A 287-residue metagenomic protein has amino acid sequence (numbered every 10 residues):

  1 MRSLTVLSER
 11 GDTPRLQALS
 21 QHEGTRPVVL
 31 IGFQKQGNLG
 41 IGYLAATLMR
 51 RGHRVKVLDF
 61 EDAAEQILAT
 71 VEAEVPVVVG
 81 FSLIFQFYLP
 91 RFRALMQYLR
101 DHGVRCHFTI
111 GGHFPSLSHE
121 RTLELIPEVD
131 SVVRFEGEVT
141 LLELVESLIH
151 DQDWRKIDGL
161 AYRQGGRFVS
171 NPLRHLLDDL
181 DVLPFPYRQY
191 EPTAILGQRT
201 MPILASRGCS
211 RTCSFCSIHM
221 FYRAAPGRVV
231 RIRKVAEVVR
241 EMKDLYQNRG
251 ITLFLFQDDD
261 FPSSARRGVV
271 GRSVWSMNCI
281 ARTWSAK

Functional and structural regions predicted by a protein language model:
R2-F33, V75-V77, M277-K287: Long, low-complexity, intrinsically disordered polar/charged segments
R2-G24, G40, I157, R163-A205: N-terminal [4Fe-4S]-dependent radical SAM core
E9-G11, L44, V238: An N-terminal assembly and electron-transfer interface module characteristic of large anaerobic redox and radical
L19-E23, A69-V75, D244-I251: Glycine-rich phosphate/diphosphate-binding loops that line cofactor/substrate pockets in enzymes
E23-T25, V75, V104-R105, K156 (+3 more regions): Residue-level preference for short coil/turn positions at secondary-structure junctions
P27, F33-Q34, G40, L44-T47 (+1 more regions): Glycine-rich beta-alpha loop elements in corrinoid/cobalamin-binding modules across cobalamin-dependent enzymes
G32-K35, D260: Residue-level signal for short, function-critical loop segments
D181-K287: Radical SAM [4Fe-4S] cluster-binding motif and immediate context
